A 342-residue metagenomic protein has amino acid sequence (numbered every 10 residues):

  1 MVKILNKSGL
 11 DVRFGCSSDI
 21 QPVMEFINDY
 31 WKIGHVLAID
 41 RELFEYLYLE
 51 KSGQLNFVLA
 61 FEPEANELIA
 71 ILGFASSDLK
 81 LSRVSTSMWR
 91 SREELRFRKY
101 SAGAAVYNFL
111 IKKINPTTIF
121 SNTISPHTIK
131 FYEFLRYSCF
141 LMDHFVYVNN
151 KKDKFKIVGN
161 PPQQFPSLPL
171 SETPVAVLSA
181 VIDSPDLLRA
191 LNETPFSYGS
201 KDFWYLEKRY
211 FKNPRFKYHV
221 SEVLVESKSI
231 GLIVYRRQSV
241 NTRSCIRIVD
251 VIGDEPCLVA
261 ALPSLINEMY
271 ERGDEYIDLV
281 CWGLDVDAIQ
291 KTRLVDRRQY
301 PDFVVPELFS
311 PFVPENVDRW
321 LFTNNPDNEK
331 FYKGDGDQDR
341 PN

Functional and structural regions predicted by a protein language model:
V2-I4, S76, T117-P169, V225 (+2 more regions): Active-site/acyl-donor-binding loops of N-acyltransferases
I4, L10-L81, I129, E133-V249: Amide-forming acyltransferase catalytic core, primarily the GNAT-like/NAT-type and related acyltransferase folds
L49, A60, A102-K113, S121: Recognition helices and adjacent regulatory flanks at domain boundaries
E62-N66, K112-T117, S227, E271: Secondary-structure boundary elements
S82-E94, R243-D254: Conserved acetyl-CoA binding element of GNAT-fold acetyltransferases
S91, R96-K112, P256-E268: Conserved acetyl-CoA-binding loop-helix of GNAT-fold acetyltransferases
L110-N115, A190-T194, M269: Alpha-helix C-terminal capping segments
